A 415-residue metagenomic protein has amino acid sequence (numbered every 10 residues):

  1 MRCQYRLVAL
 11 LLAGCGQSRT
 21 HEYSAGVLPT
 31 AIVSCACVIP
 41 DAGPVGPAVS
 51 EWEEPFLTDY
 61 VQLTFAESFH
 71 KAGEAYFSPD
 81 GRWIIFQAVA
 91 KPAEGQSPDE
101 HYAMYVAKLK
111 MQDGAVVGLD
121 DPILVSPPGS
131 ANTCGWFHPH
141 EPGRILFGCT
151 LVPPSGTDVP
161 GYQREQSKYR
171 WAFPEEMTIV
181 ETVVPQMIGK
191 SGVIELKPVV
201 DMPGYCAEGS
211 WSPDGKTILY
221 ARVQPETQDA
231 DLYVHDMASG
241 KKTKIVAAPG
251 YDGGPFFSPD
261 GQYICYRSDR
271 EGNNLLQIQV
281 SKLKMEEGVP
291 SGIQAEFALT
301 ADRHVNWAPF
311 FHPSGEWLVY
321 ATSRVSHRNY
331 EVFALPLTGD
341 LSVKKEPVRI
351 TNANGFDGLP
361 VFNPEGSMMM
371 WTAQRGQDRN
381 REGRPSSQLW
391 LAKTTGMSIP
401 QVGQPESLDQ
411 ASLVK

Functional and structural regions predicted by a protein language model:
R2-A9: Sec-dependent signal peptide recognition, specifically the positively charged N-region followed immediately by
G16-S18: Bacterial signal peptide processing site
H21-K415: Sequence signature of WD/YWTD-type beta-propeller architectures
